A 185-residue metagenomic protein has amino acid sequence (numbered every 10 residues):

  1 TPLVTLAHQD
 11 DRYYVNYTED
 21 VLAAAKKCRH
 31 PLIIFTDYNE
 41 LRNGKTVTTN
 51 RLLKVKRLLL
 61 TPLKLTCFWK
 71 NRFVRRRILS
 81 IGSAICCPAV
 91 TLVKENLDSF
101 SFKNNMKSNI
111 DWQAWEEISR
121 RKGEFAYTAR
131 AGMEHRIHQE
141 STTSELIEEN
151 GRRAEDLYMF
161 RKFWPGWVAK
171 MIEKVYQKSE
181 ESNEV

Functional and structural regions predicted by a protein language model:
V4: Short aromatic/hydrophobic "clamp" motif used to bind/position activated sugar donors
H8-R12, D37: The conserved acidic donor/metal-binding loop of glycosyltransferases
R12, N16, D20-A23, Q113-E117 (+1 more regions): Alpha-helical elements of Rossmann-like donor-binding domains used by nucleotide-donor carbohydrate transfer enzymes
Y14, N43, T142-S144: Conserved protein kinase catalytic core
N16-V55: Conserved donor NDP-sugar-binding/catalytic core segment of glycosyltransferases
L60-R152: Conserved nucleotide-sugar donor-binding catalytic segment
T61-W69, F73, E124, E148-V185: C-terminal, non-catalytic tails of nucleotide-sugar-dependent glycosyltransferases
